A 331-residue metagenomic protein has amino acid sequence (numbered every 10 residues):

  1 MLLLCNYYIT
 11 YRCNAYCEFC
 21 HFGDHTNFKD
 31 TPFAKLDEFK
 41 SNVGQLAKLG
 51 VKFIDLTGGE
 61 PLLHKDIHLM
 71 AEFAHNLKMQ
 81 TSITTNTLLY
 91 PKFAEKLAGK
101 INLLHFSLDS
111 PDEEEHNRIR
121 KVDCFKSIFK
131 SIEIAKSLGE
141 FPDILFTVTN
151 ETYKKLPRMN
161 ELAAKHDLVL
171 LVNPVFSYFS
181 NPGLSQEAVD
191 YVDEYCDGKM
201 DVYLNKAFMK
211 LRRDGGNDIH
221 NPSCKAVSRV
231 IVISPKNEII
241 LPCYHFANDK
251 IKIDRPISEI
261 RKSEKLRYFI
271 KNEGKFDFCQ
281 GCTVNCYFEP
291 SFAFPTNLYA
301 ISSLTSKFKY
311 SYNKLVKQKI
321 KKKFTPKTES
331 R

Functional and structural regions predicted by a protein language model:
M1, G23, E238-R331: Flexible mid-to-C-terminal extensions adjoining Fe-S/redox cofactors in radical SAM and related proteins
M1-K96, K100-L103, P295, L304 (+2 more regions): Conserved alpha-helical substructure of the radical SAM core
M1-L2, G216, K225, K271: Residue-level marker of regulatory loop/turn positions in helix-turn-helix DNA-binding domains and in histidine
R12, Y16, S223, F278-G281: The −1 position to Zn-ligating cysteines in a subset of zinc-ribbon hairpins
H25, G59, D109, V175 (+1 more regions): Flexible loop residues that form catalytic and substrate-binding hotspots at small-molecule/glycan-binding clefts
K29, L77-Q80, K100-L103, S107-R255 (+2 more regions): Radical SAM enzyme [4Fe-4S]-AdoMet core and its adjacent flexible, acidic and glycine-rich loops/tails across
F33, H64, T149-N150, F276: Short, solvent-exposed loop/helix junctions and linker helices that flank or host conserved functional motifs
L63, E113, S291: Short glycine-rich, flexible loops that bind phosphorylated cofactors or substrates
